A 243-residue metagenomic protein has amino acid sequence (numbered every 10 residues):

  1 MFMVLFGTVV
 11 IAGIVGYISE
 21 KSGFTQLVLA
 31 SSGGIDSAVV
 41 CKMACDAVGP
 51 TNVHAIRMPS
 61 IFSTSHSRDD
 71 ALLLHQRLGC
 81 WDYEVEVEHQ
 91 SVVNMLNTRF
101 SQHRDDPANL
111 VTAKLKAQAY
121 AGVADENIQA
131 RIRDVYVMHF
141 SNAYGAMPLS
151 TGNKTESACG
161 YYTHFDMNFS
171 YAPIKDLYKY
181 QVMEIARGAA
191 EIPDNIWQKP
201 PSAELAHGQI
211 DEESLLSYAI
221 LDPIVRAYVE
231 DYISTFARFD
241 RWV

Functional and structural regions predicted by a protein language model:
M1-G33, S37-V243: ATP/NTP-dependent adenylation/nucleotidyl-transfer catalytic domains that generate, transfer, or process NMP-activated
